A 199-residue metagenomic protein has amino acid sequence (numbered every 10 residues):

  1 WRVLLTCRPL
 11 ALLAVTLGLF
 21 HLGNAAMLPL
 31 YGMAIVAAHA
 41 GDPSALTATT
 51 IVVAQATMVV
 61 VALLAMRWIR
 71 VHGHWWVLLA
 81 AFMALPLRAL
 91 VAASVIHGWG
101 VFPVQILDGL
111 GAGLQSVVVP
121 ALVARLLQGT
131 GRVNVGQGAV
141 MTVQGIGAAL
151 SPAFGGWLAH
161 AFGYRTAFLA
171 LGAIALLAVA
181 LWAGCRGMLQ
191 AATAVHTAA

Functional and structural regions predicted by a protein language model:
W1-L13, A199: Juxtamembrane intracellular "pre-TM" segments in multi-pass secondary transporters
P29-A45: Short amphipathic helix-loop junctions that connect adjacent transmembrane helices in Major Facilitator Superfamily/SLC
I35-V36, W68-I69, G156-F162: Interfacial helix-cap and linker-helix signal at transmembrane-aqueous boundaries of multi-pass secondary transporters
V60-H74, A159: Helix-to-loop junctions at the C-terminal end of transmembrane segments in multipass secondary transporters
W76-V91: Structural signature of the two symmetry-related core transmembrane helices
L114-Q128: Intracellular juxtamembrane helix-capping segments at the cytosolic ends of symmetry-related transmembrane helices
R132-A161: A late C-terminal transmembrane helix in Major Facilitator Superfamily
W157-A175: A membrane-interface helix-boundary motif in multi-pass transporters
